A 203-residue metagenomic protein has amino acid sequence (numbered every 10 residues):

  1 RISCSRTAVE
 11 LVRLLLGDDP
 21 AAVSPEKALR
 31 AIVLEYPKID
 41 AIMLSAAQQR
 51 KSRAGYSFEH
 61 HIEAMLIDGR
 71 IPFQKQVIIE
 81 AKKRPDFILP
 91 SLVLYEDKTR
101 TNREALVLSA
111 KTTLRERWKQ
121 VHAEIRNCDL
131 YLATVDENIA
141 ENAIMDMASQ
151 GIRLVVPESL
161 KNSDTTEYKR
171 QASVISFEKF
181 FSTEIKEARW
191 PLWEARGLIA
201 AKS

Functional and structural regions predicted by a protein language model:
R1-Y56: Interdomain/boundary linker segments immediately adjacent to catalytic/signaling cores
E35-K83: Acidic-basic catalytic patches of nuclease active cores, encompassing PD-(D/E)XK and other metal-cofactor nuclease
E63, F73-S203: Catalytic core segments in nucleotide and nucleic-acid processing enzymes
